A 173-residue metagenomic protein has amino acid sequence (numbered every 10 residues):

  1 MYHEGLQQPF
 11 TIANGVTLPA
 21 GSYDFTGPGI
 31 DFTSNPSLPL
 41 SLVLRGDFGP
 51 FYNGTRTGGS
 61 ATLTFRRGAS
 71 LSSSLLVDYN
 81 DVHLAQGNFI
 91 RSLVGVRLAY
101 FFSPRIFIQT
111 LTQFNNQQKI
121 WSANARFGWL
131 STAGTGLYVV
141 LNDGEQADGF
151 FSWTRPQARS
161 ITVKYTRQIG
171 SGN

Functional and structural regions predicted by a protein language model:
M1-N173: Exposed, low-structure sequence patches enriched in small/polar residues
